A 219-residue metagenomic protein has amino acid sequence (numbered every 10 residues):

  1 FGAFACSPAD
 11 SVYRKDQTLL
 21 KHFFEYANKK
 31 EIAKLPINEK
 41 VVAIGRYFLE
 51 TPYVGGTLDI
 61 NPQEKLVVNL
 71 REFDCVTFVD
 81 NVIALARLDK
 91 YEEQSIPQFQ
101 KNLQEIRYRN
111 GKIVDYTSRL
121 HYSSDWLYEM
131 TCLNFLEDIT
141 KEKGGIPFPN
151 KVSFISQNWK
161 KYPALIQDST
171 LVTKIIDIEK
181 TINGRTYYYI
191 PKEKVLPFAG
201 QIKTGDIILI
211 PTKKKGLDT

Functional and structural regions predicted by a protein language model:
F1-A3: Bacterial N-terminal signal peptides
A5-R185: N-terminal capping segments
I175-I182, Y188, D206-K213: An amphipathic alpha-helical core segment
Y187-A199: Short alpha-helix capping/helix-loop boundary micro-motifs
A199-T219: C-terminal soluble interaction/assembly domains
